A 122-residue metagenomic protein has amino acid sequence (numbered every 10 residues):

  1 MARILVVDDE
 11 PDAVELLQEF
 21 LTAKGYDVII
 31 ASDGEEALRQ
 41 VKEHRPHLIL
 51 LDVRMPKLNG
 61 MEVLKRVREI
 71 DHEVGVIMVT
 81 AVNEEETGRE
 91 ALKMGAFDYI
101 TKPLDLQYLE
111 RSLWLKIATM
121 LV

Functional and structural regions predicted by a protein language model:
E15-A23: Charged docking surfaces used in two-component/phosphorelay signaling
I30-L48: Acidic, metal-coordinating helix/loop segments flanking the phosphotransfer/catalytic sites of two-component signaling
S32-E36, N59-E62, N83: Acidic catalytic/metal-coordinating carboxylates
R39, M61-H72: Short amphipathic alpha-helix used as the core "switch/output" element in two-component signaling
M55: Receiver (REC) domain active-site loop signature in two-component systems and cognate sites in sensor histidine kinases
E86, L104-I117: C-terminal output helix
